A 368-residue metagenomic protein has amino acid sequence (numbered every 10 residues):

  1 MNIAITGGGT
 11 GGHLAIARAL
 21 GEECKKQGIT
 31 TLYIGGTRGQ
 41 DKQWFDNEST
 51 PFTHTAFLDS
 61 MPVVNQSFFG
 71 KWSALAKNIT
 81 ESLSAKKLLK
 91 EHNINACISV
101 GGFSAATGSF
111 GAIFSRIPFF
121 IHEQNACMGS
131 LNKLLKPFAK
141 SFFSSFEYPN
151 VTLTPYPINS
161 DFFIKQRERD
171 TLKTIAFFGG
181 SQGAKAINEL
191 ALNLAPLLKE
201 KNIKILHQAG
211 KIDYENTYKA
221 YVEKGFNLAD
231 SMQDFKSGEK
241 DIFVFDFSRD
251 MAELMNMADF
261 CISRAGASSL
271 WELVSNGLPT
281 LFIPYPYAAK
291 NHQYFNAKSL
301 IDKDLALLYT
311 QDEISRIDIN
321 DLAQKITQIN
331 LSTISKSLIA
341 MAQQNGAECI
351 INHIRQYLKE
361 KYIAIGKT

Functional and structural regions predicted by a protein language model:
N2-G8, K26-A76, G179, K211-D213 (+1 more regions): Conserved nucleotide-sugar phosphate-binding/catalytic loop shared by glycosyltransferases and other
T30-L32, F52-T53, I113-K165: Active-site-proximal region of nucleotide-activated glycan assembly enzymes, centered on histidine/acidic-rich loops
I34, Q43-E48, T154, R167-F260 (+3 more regions): Donor-nucleotide binding loops and adjacent catalytic segments primarily of GT-B fold Leloir glycosyltransferases
S67-A96: An amphipathic, basic-hydrophobic alpha-helix
I94-A96, E253-W271, L278: Acidic donor-binding loop of glycosyltransferase active sites
Y285-K325: Change "using UDP/GDP/dTDP sugars" to "using nucleotide sugars
K325-Q328, Q343-T368: C-terminal alpha-helical cap of glycosyltransferases
N330-Q344: A short, well-ordered alpha-helix in the C-terminal region of glycosyltransferases
